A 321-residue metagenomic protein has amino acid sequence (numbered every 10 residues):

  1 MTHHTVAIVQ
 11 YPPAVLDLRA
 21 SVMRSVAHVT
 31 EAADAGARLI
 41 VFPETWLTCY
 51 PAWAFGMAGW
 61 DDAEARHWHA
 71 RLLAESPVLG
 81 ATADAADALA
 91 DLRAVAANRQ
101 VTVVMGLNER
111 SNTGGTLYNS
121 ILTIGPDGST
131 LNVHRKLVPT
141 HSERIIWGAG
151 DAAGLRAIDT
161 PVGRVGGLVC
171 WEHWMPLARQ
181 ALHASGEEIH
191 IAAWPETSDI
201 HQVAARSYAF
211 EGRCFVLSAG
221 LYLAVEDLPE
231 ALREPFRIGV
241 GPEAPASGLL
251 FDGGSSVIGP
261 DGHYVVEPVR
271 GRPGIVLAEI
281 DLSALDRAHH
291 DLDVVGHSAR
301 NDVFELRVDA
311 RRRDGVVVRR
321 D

Functional and structural regions predicted by a protein language model:
M1-I8: Extreme N-terminal starter segment of soluble prokaryotic enzymes
H3, G125-P126, I258-G259: Short, acidic, Ser/Thr-enriched surface-loop or helix-capping motifs
T5, V104, S120, G154 (+1 more regions): Conserved beta-strand and immediately adjacent loop positions that scaffold enzyme active sites
A7, L122-I124, S256, V276: Conserved hydrophobic/aromatic positions in well-ordered beta-strands
V29-A58, A96, V103-V104, E172 (+4 more regions): Active-site beta-strand/loop signature of hydrolases that rely on acidic residues for catalysis
A54-G80: A charged helix-plus-loop insertion that forms the helical arch/lid used to bind and gate nucleic-acid substrates
A81-D84, L89-A90, A94-A97, V101 (+3 more regions): Active-site catalytic loop in hydrolytic enzyme cores
A157, L221-D321: C-terminal beta-strand edge segments of enzyme domains
